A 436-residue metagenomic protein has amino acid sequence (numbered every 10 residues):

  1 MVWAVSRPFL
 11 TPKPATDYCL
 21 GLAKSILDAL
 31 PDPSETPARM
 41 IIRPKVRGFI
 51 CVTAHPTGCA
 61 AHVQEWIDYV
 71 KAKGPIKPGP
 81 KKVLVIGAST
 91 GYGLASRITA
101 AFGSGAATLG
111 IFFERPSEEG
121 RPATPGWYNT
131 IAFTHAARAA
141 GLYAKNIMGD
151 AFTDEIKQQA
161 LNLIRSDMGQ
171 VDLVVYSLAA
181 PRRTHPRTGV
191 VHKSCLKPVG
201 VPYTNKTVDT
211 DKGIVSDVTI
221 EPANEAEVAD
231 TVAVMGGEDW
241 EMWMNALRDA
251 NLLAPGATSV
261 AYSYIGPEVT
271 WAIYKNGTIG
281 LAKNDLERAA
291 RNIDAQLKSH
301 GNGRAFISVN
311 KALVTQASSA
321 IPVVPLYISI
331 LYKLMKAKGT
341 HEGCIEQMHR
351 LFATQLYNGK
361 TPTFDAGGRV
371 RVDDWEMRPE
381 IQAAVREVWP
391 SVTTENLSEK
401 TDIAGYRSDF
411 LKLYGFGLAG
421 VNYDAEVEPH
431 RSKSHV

Functional and structural regions predicted by a protein language model:
P37-Q64, R138, V269-V436: NAD(P)H-dependent oxidoreductase Rossmann-fold/reductase module
A61-P80: A short, basic/flexible loop-to-alpha-helix module at the beginning of a structural domain
P78-I111: Canonical Rossmann dinucleotide-binding motif of NAD(H)/NADP(H)-dependent dehydrogenases/reductases, specifically
G105-Y143: Glycine-rich phosphate-binding loop and adjoining beta1-alpha1-beta2 segment of Rossmann-like nucleotide-binding folds
M148-A160: The beta1-alpha1 cofactor-binding region of Rossmann-like NAD(H)/NADP(H)-dependent oxidoreductases
Q159-T188: A glycine-rich helix->loop->beta "capping" turn within Rossmann-like NAD(P)(H)-dependent oxidoreductase domains
L196-G303, V309, V314-Y332: Catalytic loop of short-chain dehydrogenase/reductase
